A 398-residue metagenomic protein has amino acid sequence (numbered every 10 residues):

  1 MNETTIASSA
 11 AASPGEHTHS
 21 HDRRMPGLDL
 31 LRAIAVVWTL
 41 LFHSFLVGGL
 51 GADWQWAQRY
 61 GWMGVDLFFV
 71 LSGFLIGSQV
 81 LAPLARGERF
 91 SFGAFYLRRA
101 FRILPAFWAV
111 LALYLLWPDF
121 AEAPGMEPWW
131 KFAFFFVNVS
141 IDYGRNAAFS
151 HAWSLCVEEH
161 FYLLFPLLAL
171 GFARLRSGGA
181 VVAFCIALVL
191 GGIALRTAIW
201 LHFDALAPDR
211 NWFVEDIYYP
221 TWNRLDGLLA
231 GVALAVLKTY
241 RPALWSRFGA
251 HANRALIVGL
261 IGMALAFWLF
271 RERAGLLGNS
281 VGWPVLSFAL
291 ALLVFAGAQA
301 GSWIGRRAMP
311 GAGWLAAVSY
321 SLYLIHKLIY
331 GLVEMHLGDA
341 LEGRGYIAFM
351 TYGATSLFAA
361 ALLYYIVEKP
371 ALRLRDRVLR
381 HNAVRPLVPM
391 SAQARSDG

Functional and structural regions predicted by a protein language model:
E3-G27, I34-V37, L41-W62, G77-A94 (+5 more regions): Alpha-helical transmembrane segments in multi-pass integral membrane proteins
F69-Q79: Central hydrophobic cores of alpha-helical transmembrane segments in multi-pass inner-membrane proteins across all
G93, L97-V110: Alpha-helical transmembrane segments of multi-pass membrane proteins
A109-W117: Hydrophobic alpha-helical transmembrane segments that constitute the membrane-spanning cores of multi-pass membrane
W129-G144: Extracytosolic (periplasmic/ER-lumenal) interhelical loops and adjacent juxtamembrane/interface segments of multi-pass
K131, A183-L190, L260-I261: Central hydrophobic cores of alpha-helical transmembrane segments in multi-pass integral membrane proteins
R145-L167, L228: Function-critical hydrophobic alpha-helical transmembrane segments in multi-pass membrane proteins
